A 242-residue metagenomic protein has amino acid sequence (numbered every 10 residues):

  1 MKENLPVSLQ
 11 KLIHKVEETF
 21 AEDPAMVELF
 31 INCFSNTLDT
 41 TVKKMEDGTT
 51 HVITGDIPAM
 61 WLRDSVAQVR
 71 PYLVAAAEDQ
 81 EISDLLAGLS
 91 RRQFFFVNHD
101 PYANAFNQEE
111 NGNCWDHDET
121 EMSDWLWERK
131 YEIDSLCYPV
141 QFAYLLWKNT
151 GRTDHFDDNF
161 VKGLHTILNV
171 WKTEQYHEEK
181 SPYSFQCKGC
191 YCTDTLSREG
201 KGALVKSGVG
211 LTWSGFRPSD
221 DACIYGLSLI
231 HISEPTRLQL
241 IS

Functional and structural regions predicted by a protein language model:
M1-R63: Low-complexity, Ser/Thr/Pro/Gly-enriched N-terminal "stalk/linker" regions
K2, V16, V42, T54 (+4 more regions): Residues at structural and domain junctions
E18-V42, H99-N111, K188-S207: An acidic intrinsically disordered interaction segment
M45-I53, G112-K130, C192-L227: Acidic/His metal-coordination segments adjacent to aromatic residues that form catalytic metal sites in metalloenzymes
G55, M60, D64-S65, V69 (+3 more regions): Surface-exposed loop/turn and secondary-structure junction residues enriched for glycine/proline
P58-L86, S90-Y191: Aromatic-rich carbohydrate-recognition surfaces in CAZymes
I230-S242: Residue-level detector of conserved catalytic or cofactor/ligand-binding positions in enzyme active sites
